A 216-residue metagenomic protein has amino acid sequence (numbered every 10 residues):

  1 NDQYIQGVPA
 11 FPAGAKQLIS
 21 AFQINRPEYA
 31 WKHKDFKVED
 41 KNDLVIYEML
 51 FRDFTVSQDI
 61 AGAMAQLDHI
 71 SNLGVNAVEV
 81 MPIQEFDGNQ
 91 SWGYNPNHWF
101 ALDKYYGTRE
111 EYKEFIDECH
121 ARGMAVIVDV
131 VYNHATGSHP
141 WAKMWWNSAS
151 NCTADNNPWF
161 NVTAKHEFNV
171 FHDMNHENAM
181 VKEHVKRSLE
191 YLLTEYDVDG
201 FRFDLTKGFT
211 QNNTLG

Functional and structural regions predicted by a protein language model:
N1-L44: The feature marks proteins involved in alpha-glucan
P27, K34-K41, L50-D197, L205-G216: Substrate-binding/active-site clefts of carbohydrate-active enzymes
F201: Active-site capping/gating regions of soluble enzymes
